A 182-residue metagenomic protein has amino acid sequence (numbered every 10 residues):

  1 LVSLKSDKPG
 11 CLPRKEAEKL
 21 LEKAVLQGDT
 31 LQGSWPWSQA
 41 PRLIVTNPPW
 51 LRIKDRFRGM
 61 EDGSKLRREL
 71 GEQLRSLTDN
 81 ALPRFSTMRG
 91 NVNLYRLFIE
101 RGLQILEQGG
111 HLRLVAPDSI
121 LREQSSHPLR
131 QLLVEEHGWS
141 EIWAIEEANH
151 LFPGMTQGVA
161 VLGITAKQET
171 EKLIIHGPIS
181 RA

Functional and structural regions predicted by a protein language model:
L1-C11, K15, G28-A182: Signature of N6-adenine DNA methyltransferases within the class I
E22-G28: Conserved SAM-binding strand-loop segment of SAM-dependent methyltransferases
